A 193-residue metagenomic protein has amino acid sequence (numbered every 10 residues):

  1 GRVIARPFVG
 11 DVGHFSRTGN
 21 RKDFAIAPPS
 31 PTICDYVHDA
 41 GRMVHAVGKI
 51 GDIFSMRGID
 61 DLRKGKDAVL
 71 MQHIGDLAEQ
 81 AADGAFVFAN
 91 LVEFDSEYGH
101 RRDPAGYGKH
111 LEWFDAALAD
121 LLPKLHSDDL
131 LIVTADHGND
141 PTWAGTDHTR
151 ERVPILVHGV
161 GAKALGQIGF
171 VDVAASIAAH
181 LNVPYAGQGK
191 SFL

Functional and structural regions predicted by a protein language model:
G1-L193: Feature captures the catalytic ectodomains and active-site-proximal regions of enzymes that hydrolyze or transfer
